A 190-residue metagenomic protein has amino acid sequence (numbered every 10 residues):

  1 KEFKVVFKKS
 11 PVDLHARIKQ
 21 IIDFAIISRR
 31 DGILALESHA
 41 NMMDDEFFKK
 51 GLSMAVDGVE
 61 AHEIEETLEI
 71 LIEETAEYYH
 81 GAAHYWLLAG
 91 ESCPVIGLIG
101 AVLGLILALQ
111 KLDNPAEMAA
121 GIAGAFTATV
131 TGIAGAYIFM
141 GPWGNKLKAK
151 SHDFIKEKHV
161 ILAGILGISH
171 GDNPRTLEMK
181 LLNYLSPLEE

Functional and structural regions predicted by a protein language model:
K1-A82, F154-E190: Large intracellular
I72-K150: Helix-termination/interfacial motifs at the ends of transmembrane alpha-helices
